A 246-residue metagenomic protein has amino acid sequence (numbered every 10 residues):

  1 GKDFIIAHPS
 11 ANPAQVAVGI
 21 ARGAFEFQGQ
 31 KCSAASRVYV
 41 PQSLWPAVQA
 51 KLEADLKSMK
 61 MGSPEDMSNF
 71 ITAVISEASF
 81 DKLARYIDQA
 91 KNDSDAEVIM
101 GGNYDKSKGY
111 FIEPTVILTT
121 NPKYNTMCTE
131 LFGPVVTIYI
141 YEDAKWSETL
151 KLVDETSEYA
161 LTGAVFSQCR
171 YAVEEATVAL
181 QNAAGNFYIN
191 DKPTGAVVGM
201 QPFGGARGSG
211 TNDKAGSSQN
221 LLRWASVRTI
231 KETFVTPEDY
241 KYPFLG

Functional and structural regions predicted by a protein language model:
G1-P122, A144-W146, K151-L152, I189 (+2 more regions): ALDH superfamily catalytic-core signature
G29-Q30, G62-D66, L131, E155-Y159 (+1 more regions): Short acidic (Asp/Glu) and glycine-rich catalytic loops that position anionic groups and cofactors
N103-T115, W146-F234: C-terminal core of ALDH-fold dehydrogenases
M127: Short, solvent-exposed loop/beta-turn-alpha elements that line the ligand-binding surface or hinge of extracytoplasmic
P134: Glycine-rich nucleotide-phosphate-binding loops and adjacent flexible coil segments
T137-Y139: Active-site donor-binding acidic/aromatic loop of nucleotide-activated sugar and phosphosugar transferases involved
